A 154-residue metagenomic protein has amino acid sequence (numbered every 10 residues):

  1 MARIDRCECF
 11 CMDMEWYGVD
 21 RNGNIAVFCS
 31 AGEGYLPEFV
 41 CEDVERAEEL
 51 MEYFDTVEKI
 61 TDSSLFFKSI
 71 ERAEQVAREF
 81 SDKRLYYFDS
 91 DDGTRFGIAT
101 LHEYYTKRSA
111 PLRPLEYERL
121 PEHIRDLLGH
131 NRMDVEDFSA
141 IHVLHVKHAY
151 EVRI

Functional and structural regions predicted by a protein language model:
M1-V27, Y35-L36: Short N-terminal edge-element motif at the start of the domain
G18, G23, G32-G34, G93 (+2 more regions): Residue-identity detector for glycine
R21-E52: Short, flexible N-terminal segments of the mature chain
C41-I154: Low-complexity intrinsically disordered segments
